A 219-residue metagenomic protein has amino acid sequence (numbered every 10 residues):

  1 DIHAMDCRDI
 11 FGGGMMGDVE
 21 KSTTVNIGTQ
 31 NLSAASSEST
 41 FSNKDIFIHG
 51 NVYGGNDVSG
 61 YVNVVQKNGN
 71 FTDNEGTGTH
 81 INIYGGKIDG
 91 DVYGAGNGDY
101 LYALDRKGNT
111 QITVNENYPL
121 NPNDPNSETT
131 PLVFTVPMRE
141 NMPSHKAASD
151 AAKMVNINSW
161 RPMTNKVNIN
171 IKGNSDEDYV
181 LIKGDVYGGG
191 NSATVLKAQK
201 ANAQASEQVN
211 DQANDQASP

Functional and structural regions predicted by a protein language model:
D1-P219: Surface-exposed loop/turn motifs in large extracellular/passenger domains
